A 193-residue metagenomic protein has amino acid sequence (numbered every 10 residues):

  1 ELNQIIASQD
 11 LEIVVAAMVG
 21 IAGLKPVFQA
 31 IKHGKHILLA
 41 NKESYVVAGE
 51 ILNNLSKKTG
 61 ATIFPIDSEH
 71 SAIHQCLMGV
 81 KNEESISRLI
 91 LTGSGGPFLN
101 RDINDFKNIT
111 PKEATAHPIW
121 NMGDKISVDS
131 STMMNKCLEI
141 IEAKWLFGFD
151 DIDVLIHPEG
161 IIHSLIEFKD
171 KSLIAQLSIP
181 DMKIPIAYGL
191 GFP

Functional and structural regions predicted by a protein language model:
E1-P193: Catalytic, metal-anchored helix/loop core of enzyme active sites in primary metabolism
